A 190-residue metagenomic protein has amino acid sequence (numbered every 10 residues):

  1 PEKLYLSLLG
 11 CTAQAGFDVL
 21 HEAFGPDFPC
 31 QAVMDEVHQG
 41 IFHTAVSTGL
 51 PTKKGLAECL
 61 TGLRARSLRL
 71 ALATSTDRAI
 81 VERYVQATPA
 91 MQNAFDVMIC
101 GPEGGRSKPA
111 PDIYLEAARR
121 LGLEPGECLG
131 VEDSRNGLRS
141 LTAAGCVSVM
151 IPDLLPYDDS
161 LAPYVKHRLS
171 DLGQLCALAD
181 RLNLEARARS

Functional and structural regions predicted by a protein language model:
P1-L6, F24: Conserved phosphoryl-transfer catalytic core
L8, T12, V37, P51-G55 (+4 more regions): Short beta->alpha linker loops
C11, G40, R66-S67, Y164: Structured helix-beta-strand junction loops
T12-D27, Y84-V85, A117-A118: Helix-loop "lid/cap" segments that line or gate small-molecule binding pockets
A13-F17, M34, K53-L56, R78-V81 (+2 more regions): A general structural signal for well-ordered alpha-helical segments in protein cores
V19-E58, R66: Metal-dependent phosphoesterase signature
T61, L68, D77-S190: Asp-based, Mg2+/Mn2+-dependent phosphohydrolase catalytic module
